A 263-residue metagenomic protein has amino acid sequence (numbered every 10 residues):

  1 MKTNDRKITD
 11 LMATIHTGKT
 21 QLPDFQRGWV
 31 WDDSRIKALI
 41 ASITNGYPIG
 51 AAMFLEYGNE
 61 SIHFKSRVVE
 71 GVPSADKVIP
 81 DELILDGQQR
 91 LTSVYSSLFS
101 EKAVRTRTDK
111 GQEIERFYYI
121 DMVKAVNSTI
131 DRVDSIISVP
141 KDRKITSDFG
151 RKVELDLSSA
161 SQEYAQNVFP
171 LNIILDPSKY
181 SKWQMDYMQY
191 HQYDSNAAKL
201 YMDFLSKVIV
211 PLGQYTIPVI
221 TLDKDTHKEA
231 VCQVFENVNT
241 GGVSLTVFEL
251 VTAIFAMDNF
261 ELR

Functional and structural regions predicted by a protein language model:
K2-D33, K37-R263: Basic- and aromatic-enriched surface patches that contact anionic nucleotides/nucleic acids
